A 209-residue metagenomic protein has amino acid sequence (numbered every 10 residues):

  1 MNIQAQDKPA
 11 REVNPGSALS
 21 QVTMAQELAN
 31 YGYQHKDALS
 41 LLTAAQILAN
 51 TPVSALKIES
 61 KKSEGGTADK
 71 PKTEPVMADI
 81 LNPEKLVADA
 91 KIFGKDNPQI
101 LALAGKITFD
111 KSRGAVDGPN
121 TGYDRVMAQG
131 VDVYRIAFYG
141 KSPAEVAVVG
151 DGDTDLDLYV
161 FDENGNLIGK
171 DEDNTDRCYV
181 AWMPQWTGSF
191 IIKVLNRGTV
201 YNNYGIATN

Functional and structural regions predicted by a protein language model:
M1-Q4: C-terminal segment of classical bacterial N-terminal signal peptides
Q6, R113-V116, E172: Long, non-catalytic architectural segments outside compact domain cores
Q6-A88: Alpha-helical, heptad-rich or low-complexity scaffold/stalk segments that mediate oligomerization or tethering
P15, N30-Y31, Q99-L103, F109-D110 (+4 more regions): Aromatic-residue detector
H35, P119, D124-N203, T208-N209: Acidic, Ser/Thr/Pro-rich low-complexity intrinsically disordered segments
L48-T51, A55, K62-E64, A68-R135 (+1 more regions): Non-catalytic extracellular/lumenal accessory regions of secreted precursors
